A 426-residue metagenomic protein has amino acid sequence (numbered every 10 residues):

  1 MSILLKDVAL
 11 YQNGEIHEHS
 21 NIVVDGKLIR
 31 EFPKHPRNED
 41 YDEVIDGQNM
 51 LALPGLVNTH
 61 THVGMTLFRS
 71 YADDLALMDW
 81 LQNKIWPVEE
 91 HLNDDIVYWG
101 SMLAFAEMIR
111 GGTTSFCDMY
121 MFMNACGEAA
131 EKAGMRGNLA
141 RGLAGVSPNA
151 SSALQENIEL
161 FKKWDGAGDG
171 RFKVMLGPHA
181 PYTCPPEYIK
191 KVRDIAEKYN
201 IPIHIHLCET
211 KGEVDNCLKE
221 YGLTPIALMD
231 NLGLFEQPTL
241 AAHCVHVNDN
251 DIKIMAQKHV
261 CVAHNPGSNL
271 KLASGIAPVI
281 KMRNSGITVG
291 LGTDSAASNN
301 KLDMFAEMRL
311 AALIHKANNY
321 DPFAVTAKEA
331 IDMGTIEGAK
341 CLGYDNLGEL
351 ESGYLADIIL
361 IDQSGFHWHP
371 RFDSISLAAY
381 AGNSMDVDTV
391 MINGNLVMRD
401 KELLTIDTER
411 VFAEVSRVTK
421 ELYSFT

Functional and structural regions predicted by a protein language model:
M1-S20, V24-D25, R30, K34-N38 (+1 more regions): Active-site microenvironment of metallo-dependent hydrolases
I3-K6, N38-W80, M102, I109-R110: Replace "His-x-His-based motif
V8, I22, K27, N49 (+15 more regions): Divalent metal-coordination and catalytic microenvironments
L67-W99, A106, A133-A144, K211-P238 (+2 more regions): Active-site gating loops and adjacent loop-to-helix segments of metal-dependent hydrolytic enzymes
R69-M135, E156-A167, S416-F425: Alpha-helical scaffold segments that flank or form the walls of functional sites
A125-V245: Metal-coordinating catalytic core of metallo-dependent amide/deamination hydrolases
E209-G233, Q237-T239, C244-Q257, L270-K281 (+1 more regions): Catalytic core of soluble alpha/beta enzymes
N231-L234, P238, I280-G365, A381-N383: His/Asp/Glu-enriched, well-ordered alpha-helical/loop segment that forms or immediately abuts the divalent-metal
